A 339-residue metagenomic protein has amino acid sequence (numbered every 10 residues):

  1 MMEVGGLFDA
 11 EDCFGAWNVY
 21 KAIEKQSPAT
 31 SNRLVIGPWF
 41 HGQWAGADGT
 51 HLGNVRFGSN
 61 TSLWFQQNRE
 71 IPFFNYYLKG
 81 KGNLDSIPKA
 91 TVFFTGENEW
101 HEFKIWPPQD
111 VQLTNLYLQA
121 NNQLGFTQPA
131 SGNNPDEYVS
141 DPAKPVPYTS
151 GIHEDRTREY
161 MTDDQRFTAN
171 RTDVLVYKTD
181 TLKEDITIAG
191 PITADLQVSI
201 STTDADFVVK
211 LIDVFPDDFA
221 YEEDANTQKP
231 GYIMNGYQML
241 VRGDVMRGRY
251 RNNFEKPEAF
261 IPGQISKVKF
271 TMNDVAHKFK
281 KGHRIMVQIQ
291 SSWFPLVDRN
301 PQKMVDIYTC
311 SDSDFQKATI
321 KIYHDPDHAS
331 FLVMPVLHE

Functional and structural regions predicted by a protein language model:
E3-G5: Short beta-strand/loop motif that positions the catalytic acidic residue of the alpha/beta-hydrolase fold
L7, W39-F40, A120-N122: Glycine-rich beta-alpha junction loops
L7-D9, S292: Acidic beta-to-alpha connecting loop that harbors the catalytic carboxylate
A10-W17: Conserved alpha/beta-hydrolase "acid-adjacent" motif
N18-K21, P72: Alpha-helical scaffolding segments of alpha/beta enzyme cores, especially the outer helices of TIM-barrel or partial
E24-H51: Catalytic histidine neighborhood in serine/cysteine hydrolases with alpha/beta-hydrolase-type architecture
W44, G49-E339: C-terminal, loop-rich substrate-recognition/catalytic regions characterized by aromatic stacking residues
